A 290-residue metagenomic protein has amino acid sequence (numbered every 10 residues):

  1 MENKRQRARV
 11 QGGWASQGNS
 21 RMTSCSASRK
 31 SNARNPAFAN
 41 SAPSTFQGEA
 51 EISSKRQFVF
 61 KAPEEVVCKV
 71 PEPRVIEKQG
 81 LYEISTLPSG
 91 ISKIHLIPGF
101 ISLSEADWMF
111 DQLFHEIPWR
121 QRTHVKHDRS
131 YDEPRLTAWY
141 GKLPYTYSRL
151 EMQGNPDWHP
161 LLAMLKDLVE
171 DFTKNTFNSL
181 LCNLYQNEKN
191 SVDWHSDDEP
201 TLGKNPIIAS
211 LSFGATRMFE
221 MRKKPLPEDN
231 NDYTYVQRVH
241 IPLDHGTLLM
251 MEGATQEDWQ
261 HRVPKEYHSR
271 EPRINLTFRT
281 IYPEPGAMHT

Functional and structural regions predicted by a protein language model:
M1-T290: Non-heme Fe(II) oxygenase metal-center motifs and adjacent flexible, charged/small-residue loops
